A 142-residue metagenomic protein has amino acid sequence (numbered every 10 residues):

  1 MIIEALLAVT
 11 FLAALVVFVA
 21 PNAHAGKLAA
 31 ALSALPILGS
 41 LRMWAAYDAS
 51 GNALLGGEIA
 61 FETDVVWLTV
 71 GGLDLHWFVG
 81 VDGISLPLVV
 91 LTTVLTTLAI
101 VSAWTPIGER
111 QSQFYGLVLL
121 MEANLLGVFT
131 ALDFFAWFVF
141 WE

Functional and structural regions predicted by a protein language model:
M1-I2, V16-V101, T105-G116: Transmembrane helix-loop-helix hairpins at membrane boundaries of multipass inner-membrane proteins
A5-A8, K27-L28, L126-E142: Hydrophobic alpha-helical membrane segments of integral membrane proteins
A8, L12, A31-A34, L120 (+1 more regions): Hydrophobic residues within alpha-helical transmembrane segments of multi-pass solute transporters/permease subunits
T10-V16, T96-T97, L120-L126: Hydrophobic, membrane-inserted alpha-helices
L98-P106, A123-A136: Hydrophobic transmembrane alpha-helices and their helix-loop junctions in integral membrane proteins
R110-L125, A136-W141: Hydrophobic transmembrane helix module of multi-pass membrane transport proteins
